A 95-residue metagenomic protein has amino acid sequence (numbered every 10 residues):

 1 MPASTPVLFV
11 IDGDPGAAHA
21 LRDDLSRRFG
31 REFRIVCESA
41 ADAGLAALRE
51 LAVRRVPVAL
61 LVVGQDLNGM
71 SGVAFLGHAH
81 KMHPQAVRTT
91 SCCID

Functional and structural regions predicted by a protein language model:
M1-R34, R49-P57, K81: Non-catalytic signal-transmission and effector/linker regions of two-component phosphorelay proteins
G13, A40, C93: Cofactor-binding loop segments of dinucleotide-utilizing enzymes, especially the Rossmann-like FAD- and NAD(P)+-binding
D14-G16, D66-M70, D95: Short acidic, S/G/P-rich loop/turn micro-motifs used as interaction or catalytic elements
I35-D42: Conserved Asp/Asn-Gly motif in the active-site loop of CheY-like receiver
A46-R49, D66, G72-V87: Short amphipathic alpha-helix used as the core "switch/output" element in two-component signaling
A59-Q65: Active-site residues of response regulator receiver
V63, R88-C93: Hydrophobic/aromatic residues positioned on beta-strands within the core alpha/beta folds
